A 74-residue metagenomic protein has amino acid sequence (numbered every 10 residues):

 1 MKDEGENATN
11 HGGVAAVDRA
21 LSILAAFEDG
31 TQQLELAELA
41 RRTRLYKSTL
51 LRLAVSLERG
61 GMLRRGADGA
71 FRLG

Functional and structural regions predicted by a protein language model:
K2-G74: N-terminal helix-turn-helix
